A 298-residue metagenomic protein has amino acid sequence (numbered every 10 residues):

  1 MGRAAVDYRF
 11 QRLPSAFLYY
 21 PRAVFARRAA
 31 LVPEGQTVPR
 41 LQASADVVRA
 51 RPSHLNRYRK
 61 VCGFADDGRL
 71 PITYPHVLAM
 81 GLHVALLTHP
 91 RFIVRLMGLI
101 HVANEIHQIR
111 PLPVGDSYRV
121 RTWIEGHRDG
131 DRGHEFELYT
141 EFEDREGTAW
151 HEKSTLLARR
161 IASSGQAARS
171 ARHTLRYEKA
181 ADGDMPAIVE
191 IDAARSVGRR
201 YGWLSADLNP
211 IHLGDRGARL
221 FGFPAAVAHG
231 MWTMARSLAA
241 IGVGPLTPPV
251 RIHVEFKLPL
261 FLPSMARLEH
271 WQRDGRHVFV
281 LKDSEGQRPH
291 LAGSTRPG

Functional and structural regions predicted by a protein language model:
M1-A103, S163, A167-A171, E178-G244: Hot-dog-fold acyl-thioester-processing enzymes
M1-V38, L82-V84, V102-A193, P259-L262 (+1 more regions): HotDog/MaoC-like acyl-thioester-processing domains
L41-A43, H151, P249-R251: Hydrophobic residues on conserved beta-strands that form the core of alpha/beta folds
A65-G68, D144-G147, T247: Short, glycine- and charge-enriched coil/turn segments that flank and shape catalytic ligand pockets
L99-E105, P248-H253: Short, structured beta-strand/loop micro-motifs enriched in basic residues and often containing a Trp
R216-R267, W271-R273, L281-S284: Catalytic-pocket segment enriched in acidic/His residues
